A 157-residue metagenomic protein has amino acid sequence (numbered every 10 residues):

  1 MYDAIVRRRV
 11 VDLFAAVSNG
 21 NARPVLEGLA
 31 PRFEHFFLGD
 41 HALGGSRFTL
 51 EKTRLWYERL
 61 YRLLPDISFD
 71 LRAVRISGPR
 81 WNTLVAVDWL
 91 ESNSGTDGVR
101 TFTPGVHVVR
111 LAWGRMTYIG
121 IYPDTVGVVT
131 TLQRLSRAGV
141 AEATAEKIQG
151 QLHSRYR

Functional and structural regions predicted by a protein language model:
M1-P31, A138-R157: Short, low-complexity N-terminal intrinsically disordered segments enriched in polar/charged residues
R23-P24, A30-T83: A solvent-exposed, acidic/Ser-Thr-rich amphipathic alpha-helical stretch
R32, D97, W113-R115: Residue-level recognition of short loop/turn positions
E34, D88-S94: Generic short beta-strand segments
F37, G95, L111: Acidic surface patches and DE-rich sequence motifs
F69, R100-H107: Short, surface-exposed coil-to-beta transition loops
N82-A86, P104-V106: Structural motif
P104-Q133: Short beta-strand edge/turn micro-motifs at domain boundaries
